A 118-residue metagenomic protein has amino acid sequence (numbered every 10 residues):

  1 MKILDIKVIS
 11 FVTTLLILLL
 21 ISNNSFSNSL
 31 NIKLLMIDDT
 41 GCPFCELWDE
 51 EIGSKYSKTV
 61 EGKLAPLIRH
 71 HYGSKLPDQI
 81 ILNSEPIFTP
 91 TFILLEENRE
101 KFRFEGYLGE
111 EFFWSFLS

Functional and structural regions predicted by a protein language model:
M1-V12: Bacterial N-terminal signal peptides that target proteins for export
L30-T40: Short active-site neighborhood of thiol/selenol oxidoreductases, capturing the structured segment around
I37, V60-P77: Thiol-based oxidoreductase modules, predominantly thioredoxin-like and allied folds used for disulfide exchange
D38-F44, F88: Short pre-active-site segment immediately N-terminal to redox-active cysteine/selenocysteine motifs in thiol-based
C45-E61: Typically the conserved alpha-helix immediately C-terminal to a functionally engaged Cys/Sec in thioredoxin-like
F88-F102: A short, hydrophobic beta-strand/beta-hairpin element that forms part of a small beta-sheet core
L108-S118: Thiol-/selenol-based redox modules, centered on thioredoxin-like and closely related oxidoreductase domains
